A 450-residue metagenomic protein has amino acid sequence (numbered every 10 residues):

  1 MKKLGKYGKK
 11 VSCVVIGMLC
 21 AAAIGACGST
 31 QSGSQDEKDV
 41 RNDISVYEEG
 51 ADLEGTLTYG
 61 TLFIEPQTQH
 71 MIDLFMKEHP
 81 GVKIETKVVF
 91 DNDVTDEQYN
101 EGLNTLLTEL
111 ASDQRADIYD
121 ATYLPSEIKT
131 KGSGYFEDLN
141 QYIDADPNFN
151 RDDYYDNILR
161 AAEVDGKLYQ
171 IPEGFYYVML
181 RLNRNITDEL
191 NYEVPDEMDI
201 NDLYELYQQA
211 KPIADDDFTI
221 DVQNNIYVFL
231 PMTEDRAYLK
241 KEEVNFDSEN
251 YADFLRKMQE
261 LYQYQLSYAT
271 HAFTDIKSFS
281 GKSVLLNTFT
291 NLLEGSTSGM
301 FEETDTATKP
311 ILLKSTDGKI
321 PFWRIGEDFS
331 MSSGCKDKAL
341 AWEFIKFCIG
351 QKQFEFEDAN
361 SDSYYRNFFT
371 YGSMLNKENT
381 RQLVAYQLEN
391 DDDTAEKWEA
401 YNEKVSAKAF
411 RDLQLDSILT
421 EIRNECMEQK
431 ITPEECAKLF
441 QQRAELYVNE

Functional and structural regions predicted by a protein language model:
A23-A26: C-terminal motif of bacterial Sec signal peptides marking the signal peptidase cleavage site
K38, N42, A121-Y177, D305-K314: Hinge/lid segment of periplasmic solute-binding proteins
V40-E65, M71, V82-V89, I118: Short, well-ordered beta-strand elements
A51, P66, E327-D412: Mature extracytoplasmic/periplasmic domains
Q69, D253-E343: Extracytoplasmic/periplasmic substrate-binding proteins
G81-D153, E189-L190, V284-L285, E302: Extracytoplasmic "Venus flytrap"/periplasmic binding protein-like
I143-D146, I158-Y227, P231, A237-A269 (+2 more regions): Helix-loop-helix "hinge/cap" segment bordering the ligand-binding cleft or interdomain interface
W323, R381-E450: C-terminal capping/gating helix-and-loop segments adjacent to ligand/active sites or protein-protein/ligand interfaces
